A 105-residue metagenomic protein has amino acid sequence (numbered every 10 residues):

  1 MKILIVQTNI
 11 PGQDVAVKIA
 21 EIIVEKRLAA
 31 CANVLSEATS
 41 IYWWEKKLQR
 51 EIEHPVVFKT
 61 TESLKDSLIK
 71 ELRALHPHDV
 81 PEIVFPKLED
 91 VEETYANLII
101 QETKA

Functional and structural regions predicted by a protein language model:
M1-A105: Positively charged, small/polar-rich N-terminal and surface patches that mediate targeting and assembly and bind
